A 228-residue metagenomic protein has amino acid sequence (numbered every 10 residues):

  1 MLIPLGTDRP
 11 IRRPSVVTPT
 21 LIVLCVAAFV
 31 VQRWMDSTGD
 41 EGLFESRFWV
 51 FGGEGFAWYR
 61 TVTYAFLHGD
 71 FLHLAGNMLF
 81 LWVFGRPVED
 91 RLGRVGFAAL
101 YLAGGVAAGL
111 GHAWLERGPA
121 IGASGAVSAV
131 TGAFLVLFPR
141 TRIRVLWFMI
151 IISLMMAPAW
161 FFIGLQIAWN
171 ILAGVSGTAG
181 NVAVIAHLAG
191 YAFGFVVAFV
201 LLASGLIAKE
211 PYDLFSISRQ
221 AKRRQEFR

Functional and structural regions predicted by a protein language model:
M1-R228: A detector for small-residue-rich transmembrane helices and their helix-helix packing motifs
